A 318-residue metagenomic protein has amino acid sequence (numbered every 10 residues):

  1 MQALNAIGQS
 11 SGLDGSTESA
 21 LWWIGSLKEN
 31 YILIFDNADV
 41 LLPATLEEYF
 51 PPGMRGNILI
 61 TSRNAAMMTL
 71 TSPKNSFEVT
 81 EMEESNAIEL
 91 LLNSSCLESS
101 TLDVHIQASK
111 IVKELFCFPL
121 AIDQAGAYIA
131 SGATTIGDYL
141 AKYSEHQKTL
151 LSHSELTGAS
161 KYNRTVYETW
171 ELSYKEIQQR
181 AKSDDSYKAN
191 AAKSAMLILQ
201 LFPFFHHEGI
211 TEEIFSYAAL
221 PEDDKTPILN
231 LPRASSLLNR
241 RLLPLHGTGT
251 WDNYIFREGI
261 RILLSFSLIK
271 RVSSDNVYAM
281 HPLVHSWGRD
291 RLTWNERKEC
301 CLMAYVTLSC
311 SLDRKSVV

Functional and structural regions predicted by a protein language model:
M1-V318: Aliphatic-rich helical/repeat scaffold segments used for oligomerization and domain docking
